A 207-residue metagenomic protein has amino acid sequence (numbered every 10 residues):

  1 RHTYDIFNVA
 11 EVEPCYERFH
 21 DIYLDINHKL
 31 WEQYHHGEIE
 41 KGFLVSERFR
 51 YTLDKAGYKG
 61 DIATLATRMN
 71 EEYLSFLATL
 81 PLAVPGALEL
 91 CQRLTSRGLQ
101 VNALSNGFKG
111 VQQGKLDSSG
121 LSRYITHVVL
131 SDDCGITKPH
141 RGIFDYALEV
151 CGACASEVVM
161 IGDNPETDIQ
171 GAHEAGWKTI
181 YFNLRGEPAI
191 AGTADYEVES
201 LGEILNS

Functional and structural regions predicted by a protein language model:
R1-P85: N-terminal helical cap/lid subdomain that shapes the substrate entry/recognition surface in HAD-like hydrolases
L88, Q92-T95, Q100-S207: Asp-based, Mg2+/Mn2+-dependent phosphohydrolase catalytic module
